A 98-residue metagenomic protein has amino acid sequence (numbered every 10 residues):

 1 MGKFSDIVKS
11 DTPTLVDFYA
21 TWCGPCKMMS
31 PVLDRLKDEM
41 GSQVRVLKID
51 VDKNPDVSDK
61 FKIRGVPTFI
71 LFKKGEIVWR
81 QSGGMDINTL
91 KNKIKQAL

Functional and structural regions predicted by a protein language model:
M1-P13, P55: A short beta-strand-turn-helix
D11-T12, Y19-W22, G65: Short pre-active-site segment immediately N-terminal to redox-active cysteine/selenocysteine motifs in thiol-based
L15-V16, V46, F69: Hydrophobic beta-strand anchors of alpha/beta hydrolase catalytic cores
C23-C26, F69: The canonical Cys-X-X-Cys-His
K27-M40: Typically the conserved alpha-helix immediately C-terminal to a functionally engaged Cys/Sec in thioredoxin-like
L33, P67-V78: A short, hydrophobic beta-strand/beta-hairpin element that forms part of a small beta-sheet core
V51-V57: Structural microenvironment flanking redox-active thiols in thiol-disulfide oxidoreductases
K73-L98: Non-catalytic, surface beta->alpha helical segment in thiol-disulfide oxidoreductase systems
